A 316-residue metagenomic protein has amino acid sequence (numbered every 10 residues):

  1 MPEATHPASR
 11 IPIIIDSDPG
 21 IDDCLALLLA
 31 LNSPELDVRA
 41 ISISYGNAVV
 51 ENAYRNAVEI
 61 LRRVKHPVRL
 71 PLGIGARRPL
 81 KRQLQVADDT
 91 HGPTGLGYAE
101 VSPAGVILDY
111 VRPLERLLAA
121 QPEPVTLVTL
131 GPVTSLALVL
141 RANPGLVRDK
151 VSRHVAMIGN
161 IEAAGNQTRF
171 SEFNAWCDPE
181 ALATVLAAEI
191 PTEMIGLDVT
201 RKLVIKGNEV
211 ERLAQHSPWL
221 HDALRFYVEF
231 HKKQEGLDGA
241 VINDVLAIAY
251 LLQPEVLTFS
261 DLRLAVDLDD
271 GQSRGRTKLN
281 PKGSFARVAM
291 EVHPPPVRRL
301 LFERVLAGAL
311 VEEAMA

Functional and structural regions predicted by a protein language model:
P2-R10, A26-N32, D37, F173-E180 (+2 more regions): Conformational coupling and interaction surfaces
H6-I11, Y54-A120, S284-V297, F302-A307 (+1 more regions): Metal-dependent C-N hydrolase catalytic cores
H6-S17, I21-E59, T94, E100-T200: Active-site histidine-anchored catalytic micro-motif
A48-N52, L80-K81, N160-A164, A265-N280: Short, mixed-charge aromatic SLiMs
V64-K65, N143, L252: A broad structural signal for alpha-helix termini and local helix breaks/kinks
P79-K81, S135-L136, R201-V204: Short, active-site-adjacent cap segments at secondary-structure transitions
Q83-Q85, L140, N166-Q167, I205-N208: Short, well-ordered secondary-structure micro-motifs
Q85-P93, T168-E172, V210, P281: Short, surface-exposed amphipathic charged segments that create phosphate/polyanion-binding patches used for binding
